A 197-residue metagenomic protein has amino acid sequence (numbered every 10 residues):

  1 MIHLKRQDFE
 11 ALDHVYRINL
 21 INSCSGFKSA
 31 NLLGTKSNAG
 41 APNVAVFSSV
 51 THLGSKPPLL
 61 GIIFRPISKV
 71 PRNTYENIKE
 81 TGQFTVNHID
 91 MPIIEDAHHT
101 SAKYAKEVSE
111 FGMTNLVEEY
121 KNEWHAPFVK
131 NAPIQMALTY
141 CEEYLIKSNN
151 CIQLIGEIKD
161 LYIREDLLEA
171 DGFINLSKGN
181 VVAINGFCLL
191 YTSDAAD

Functional and structural regions predicted by a protein language model:
M1-S193: Basic, polyanion-binding surface patches
D197: Short, glycine/acidic-enriched loop or turn micro-motifs at the edges of active sites
